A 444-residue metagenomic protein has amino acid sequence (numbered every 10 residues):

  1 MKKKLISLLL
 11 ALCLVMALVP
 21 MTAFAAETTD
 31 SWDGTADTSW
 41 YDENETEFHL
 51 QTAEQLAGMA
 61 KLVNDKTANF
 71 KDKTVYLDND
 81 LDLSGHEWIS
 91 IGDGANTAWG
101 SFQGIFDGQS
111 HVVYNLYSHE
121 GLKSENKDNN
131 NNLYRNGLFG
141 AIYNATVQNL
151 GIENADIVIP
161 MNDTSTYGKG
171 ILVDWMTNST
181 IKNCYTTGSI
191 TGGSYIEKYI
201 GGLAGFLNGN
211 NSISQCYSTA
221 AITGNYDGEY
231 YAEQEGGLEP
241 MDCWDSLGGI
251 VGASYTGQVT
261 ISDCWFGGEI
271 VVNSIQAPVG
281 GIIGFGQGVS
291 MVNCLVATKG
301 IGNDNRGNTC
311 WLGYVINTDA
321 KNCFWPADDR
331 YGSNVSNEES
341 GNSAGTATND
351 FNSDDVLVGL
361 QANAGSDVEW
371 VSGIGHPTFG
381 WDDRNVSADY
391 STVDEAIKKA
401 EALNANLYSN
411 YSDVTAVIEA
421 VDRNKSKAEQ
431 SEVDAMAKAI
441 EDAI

Functional and structural regions predicted by a protein language model:
M1-L5, L9-L10: Positively charged n-region of N-terminal signal peptides that target proteins for export
M16-D30: Sec-dependent signal peptide cleavage junction
A17-L18, T67, K425: A short hydrophobic/aromatic micro-motif that marks alpha-helical segments and, especially, helix-coil
A26-A388, T392: Predominantly extracellular beta-rich ligand-binding scaffolds that present long acidic/polar faces for carbohydrate
N385-I444: Beta-rich interaction/scaffold domains
